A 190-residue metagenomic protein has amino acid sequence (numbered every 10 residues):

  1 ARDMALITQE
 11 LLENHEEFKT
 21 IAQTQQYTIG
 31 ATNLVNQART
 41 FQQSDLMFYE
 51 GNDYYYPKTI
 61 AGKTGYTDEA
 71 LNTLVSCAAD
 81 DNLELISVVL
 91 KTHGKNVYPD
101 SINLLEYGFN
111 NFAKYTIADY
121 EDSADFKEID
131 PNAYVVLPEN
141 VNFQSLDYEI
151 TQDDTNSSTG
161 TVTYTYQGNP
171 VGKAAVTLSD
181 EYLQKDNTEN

Functional and structural regions predicted by a protein language model:
R2-N190: Domain-terminus/edge residues, biased toward the C-terminal soluble/receptor-binding domains of extracytoplasmic
